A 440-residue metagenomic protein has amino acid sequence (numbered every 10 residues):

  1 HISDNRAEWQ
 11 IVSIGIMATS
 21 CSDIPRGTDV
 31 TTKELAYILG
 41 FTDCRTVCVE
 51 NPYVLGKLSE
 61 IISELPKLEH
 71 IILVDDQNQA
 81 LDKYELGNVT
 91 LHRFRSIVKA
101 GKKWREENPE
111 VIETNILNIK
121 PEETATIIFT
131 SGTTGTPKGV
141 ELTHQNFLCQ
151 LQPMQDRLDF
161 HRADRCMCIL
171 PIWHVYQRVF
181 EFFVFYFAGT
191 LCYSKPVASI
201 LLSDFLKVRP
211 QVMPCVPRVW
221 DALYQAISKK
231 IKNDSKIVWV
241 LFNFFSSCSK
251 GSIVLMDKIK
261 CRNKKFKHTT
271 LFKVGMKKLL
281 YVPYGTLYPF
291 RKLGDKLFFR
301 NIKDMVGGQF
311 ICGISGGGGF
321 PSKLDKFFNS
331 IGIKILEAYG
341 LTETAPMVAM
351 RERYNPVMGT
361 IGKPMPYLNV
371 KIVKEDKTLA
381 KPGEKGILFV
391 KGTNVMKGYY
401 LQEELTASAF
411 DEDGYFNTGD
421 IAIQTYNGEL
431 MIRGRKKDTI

Functional and structural regions predicted by a protein language model:
H1-V30, I169: Conserved AMP-binding/adenylate-forming
S13-S20, F41, F182-Y186, Y224 (+1 more regions): Short hydrophobic alpha-helices that are characteristic scaffold elements of the AMP-binding
A18-K99, T114: Structural core segment of the AMP-binding/adenylate-forming
V30-I61, Q150-M167, V197-V212, M305: Conserved ATP-dependent adenylate/AMP-binding module captured primarily in the ANL superfamily
L91-F129, T136, D159-R165: Conserved pre-ATP/AMP-binding loop-to-beta segment of ANL
A125-L151: Conserved AMP-binding A3 loop
L148-R165, I172-G275, L280-F299, K334: Conserved AMP-binding/adenylation subdomain of ANL enzymes
K371-G383, I387-I440: Conserved ATP-binding/catalytic segment of the ANL
